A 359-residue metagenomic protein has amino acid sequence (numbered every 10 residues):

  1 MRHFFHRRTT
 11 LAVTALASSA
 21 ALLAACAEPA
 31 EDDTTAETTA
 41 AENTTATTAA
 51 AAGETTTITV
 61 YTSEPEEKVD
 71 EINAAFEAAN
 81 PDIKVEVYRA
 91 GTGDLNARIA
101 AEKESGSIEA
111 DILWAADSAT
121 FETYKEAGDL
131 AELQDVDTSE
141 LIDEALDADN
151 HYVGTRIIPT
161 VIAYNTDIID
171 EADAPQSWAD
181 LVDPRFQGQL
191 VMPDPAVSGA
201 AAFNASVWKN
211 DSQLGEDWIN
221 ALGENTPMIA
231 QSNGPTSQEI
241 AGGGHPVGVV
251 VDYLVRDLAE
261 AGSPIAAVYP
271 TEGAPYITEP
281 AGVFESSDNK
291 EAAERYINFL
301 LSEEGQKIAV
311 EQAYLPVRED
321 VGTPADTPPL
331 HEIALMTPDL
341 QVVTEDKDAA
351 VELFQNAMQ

Functional and structural regions predicted by a protein language model:
C26-A41: Bacterial lipoprotein signal-peptidase II cleavage site
A27, A51-T120: Early extracytoplasmic/lumenal segment of secretory-pathway proteins
S63-D70, T92-G93, I108-H245: Extracytoplasmic ligand-binding site segments that recognize negatively charged/polar headgroups
A119-T123, P246-P264: A ligand-binding cleft/hinge motif common to bilobed small-molecule-binding domains
A131-D137, H151-V153, A179, S263-P275 (+1 more regions): Short beta-strand->loop
I158, N220-G223, A230, A261-E285: Periplasmic-binding protein-like
V161-I168, S206-K209, I277-K290, I308-A309: A bilobed periplasmic-binding-protein/Venus flytrap-type ligand-binding module shared by bacterial periplasmic
F284-P338: Mature extracytoplasmic/periplasmic domains
